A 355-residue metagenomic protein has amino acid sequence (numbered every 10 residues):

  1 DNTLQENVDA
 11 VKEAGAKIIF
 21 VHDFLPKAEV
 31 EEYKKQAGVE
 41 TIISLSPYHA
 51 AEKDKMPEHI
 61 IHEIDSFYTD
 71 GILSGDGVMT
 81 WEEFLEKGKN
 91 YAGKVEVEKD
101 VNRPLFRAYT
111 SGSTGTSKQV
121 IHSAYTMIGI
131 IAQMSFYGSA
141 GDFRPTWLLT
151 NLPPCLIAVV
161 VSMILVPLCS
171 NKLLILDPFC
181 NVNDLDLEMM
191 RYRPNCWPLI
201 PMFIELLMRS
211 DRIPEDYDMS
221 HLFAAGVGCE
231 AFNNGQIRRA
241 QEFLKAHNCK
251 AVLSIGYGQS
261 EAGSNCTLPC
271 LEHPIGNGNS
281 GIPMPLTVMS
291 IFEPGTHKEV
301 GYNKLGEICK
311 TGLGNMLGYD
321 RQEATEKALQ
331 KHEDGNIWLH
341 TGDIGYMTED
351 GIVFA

Functional and structural regions predicted by a protein language model:
D1-A10, D23-E29, L152-P154, K172-Y192 (+1 more regions): ATP-dependent adenylate-forming carboxylate-activation enzymes
D1-L4, D9-I18, A37, T41 (+3 more regions): A short helix-loop-beta submotif of the ANL/AMP-binding
E31-V101: ANL superfamily adenylate-forming
M79, P194-P198, M208-N277, V288: Gly/Ser/Thr-rich phosphate-binding loop
F84-A92, V120-G141, M284: Conserved structural elements of the adenylate-forming
E96, L105-A132: Conserved AMP-binding A3 loop
I128-W147, C155-P198, R209-R212: Conserved AMP-binding/adenylation subdomain of ANL enzymes
N303, C309-A355: Conserved ATP-binding/catalytic segment of the ANL
